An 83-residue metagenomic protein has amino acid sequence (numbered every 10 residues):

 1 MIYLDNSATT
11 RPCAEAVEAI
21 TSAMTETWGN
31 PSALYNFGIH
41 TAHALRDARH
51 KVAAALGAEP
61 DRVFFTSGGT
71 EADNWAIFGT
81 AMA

Functional and structural regions predicted by a protein language model:
M1-A83: Pyridoxal 5′-phosphate
